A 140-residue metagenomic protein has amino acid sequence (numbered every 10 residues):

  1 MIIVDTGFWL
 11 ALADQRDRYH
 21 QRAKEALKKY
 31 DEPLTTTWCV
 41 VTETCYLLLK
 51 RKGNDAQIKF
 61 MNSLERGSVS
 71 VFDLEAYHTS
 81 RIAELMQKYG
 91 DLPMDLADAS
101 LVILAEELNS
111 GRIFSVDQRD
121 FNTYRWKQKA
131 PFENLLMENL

Functional and structural regions predicted by a protein language model:
M1-D17: Metal-dependent nucleic-acid phosphoesterase active-site entry motif
I3-V4, R22-R51, E65-R66, V71-L74: PIN/NYN-family metal-dependent endoribonuclease catalytic core
T6, Q57, M61-E65, Y77 (+1 more regions): Terminal helix-to-tail segments of small alpha-helical proteins
G7-F8, C39, Y77, R119: Alpha-helix/helix-capping structural signal
A11-A13, L47, Y124: Residues that scaffold the ATP/ADP-binding catalytic core of kinase and kinase-like folds
V71-V116: Active-site neighborhoods of divalent-metal-dependent phosphate/nucleic-acid chemistry enzymes
L108-L140: Acidic, PIN/NYN-like endoribonuclease modules and their adjacent C-terminal/linker elements
